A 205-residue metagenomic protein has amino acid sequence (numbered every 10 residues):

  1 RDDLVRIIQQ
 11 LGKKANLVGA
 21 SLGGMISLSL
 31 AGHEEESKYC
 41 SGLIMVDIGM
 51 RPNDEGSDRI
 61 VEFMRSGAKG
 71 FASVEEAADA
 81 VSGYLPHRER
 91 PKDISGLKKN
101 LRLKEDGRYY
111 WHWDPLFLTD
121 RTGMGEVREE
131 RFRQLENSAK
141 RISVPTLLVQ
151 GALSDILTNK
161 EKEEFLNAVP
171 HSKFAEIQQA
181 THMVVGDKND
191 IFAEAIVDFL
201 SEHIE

Functional and structural regions predicted by a protein language model:
R1-Q10: Alpha/beta-hydrolase active-site loop
I7, A195-H203: C-terminal alpha-helix
Q10-E55: Conserved hydrolase catalytic core segment
S37-S41, V169-S172, A180: Core-facing hydrophobic residues within beta-strands of well-ordered domains
C40, G49-V74: A catalytic-pocket lid/entrance helix-loop region that shapes and gates access to the active site across common
A72-G125, E129: Conserved alpha/beta-hydrolase catalytic His-Asp/Glu region
E105-A168, K173-E176: Conserved serine/cysteine hydrolase catalytic core
I177-A193: Catalytic histidine-centered segment of alpha/beta-hydrolase-like enzymes
